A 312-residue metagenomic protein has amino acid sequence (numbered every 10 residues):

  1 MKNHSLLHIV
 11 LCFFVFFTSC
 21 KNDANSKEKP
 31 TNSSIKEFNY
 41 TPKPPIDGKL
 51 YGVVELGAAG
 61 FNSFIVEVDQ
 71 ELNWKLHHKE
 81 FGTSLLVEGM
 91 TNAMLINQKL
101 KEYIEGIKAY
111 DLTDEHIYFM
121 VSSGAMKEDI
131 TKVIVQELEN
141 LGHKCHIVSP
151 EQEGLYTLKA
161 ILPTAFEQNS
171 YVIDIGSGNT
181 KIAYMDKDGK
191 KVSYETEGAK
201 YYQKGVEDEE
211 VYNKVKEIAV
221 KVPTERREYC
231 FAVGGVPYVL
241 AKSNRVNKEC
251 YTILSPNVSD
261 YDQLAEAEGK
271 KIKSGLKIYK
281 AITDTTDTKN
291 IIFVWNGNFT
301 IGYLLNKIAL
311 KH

Functional and structural regions predicted by a protein language model:
N3-L11: Sec-dependent signal peptide recognition, specifically the positively charged N-region followed immediately by
F16-S19: C-terminal motif of bacterial Sec signal peptides marking the signal peptidase cleavage site
K21-D23: Bacterial signal peptide processing site
N25-K43: N-terminal, intrinsically disordered, polar/charged segments of Gram-positive cell-envelope systems that serve as
E37-N73, I161, A165-Y194, G235: Gly/Thr-rich phosphate-binding beta-strand-loop-beta motif of the actin/hexokinase/Hsp70
P45-I130, V215, T224: Conserved phosphate-binding loops in N-terminal lobes of ATP-dependent enzymes of the actin/Hsp70/sugar-kinase
S84-K101, E105, M126-N169, Y184-H312: Helical "lid/coupling" subdomains associated with nucleotide-phosphate turnover
